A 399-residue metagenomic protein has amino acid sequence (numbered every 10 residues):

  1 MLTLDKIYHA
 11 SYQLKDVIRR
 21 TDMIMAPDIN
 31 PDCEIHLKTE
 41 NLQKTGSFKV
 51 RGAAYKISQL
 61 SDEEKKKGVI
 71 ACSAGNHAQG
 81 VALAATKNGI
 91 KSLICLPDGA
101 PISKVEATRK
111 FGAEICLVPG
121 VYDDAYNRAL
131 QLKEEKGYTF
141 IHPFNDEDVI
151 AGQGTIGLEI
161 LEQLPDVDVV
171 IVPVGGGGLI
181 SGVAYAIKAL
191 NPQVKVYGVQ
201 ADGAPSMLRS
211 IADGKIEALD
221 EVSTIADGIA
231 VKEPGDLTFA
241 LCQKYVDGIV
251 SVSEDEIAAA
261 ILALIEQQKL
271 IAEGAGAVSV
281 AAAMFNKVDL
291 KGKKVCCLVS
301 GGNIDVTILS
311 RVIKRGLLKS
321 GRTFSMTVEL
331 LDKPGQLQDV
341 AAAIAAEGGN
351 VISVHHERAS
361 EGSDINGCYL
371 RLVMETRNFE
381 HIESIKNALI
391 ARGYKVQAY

Functional and structural regions predicted by a protein language model:
M1-Y399: PLP-dependent amino-acid enzyme catalytic core
